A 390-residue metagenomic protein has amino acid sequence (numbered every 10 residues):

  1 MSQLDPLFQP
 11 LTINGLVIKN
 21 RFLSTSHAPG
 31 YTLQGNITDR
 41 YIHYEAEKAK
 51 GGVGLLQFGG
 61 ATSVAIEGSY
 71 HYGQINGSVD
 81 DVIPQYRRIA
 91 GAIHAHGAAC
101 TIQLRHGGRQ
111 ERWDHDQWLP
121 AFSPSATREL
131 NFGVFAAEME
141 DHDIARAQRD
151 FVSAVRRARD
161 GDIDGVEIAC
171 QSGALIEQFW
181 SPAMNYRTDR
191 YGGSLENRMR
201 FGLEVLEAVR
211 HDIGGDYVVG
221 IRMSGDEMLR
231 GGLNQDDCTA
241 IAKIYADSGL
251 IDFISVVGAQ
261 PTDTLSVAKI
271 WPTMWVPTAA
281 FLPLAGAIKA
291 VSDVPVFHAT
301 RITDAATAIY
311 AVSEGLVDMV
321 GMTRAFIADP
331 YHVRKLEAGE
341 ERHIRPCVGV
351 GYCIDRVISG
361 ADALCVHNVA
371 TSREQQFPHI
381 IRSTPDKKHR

Functional and structural regions predicted by a protein language model:
M1-R390: Flavin-dependent oxidoreductase catalytic cores
